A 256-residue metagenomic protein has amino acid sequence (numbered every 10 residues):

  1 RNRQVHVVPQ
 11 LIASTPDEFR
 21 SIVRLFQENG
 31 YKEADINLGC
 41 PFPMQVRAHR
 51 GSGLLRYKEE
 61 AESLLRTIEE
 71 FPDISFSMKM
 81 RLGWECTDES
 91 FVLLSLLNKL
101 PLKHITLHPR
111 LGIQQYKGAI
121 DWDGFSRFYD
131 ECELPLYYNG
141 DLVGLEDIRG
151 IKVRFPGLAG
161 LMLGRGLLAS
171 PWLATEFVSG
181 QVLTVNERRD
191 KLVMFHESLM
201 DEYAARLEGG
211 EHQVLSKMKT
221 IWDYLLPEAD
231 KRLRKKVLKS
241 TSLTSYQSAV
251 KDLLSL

Functional and structural regions predicted by a protein language model:
R1-N29: Glycine-rich, positively charged N-terminal anion/phosphate-binding segment
L11, G30, N139-V143: A short, flexible low-complexity segment enriched in Lys/Arg and Gly/Pro that occurs in N-terminal basic tails
A13-D17, W84, L142-G144: Short beta->alpha connector loops
R20-A34, L38-A48, E59-L134: Alpha/beta enzyme core
H49-L55: Short glycine-enriched, charge-decorated loop/helix-capping segments at active-site entrances that position
R66, F71, T87-L93, L97-H104 (+3 more regions): Alpha/beta catalytic cores of nucleotide-metabolism and tRNA/nucleoside-modifying enzymes
